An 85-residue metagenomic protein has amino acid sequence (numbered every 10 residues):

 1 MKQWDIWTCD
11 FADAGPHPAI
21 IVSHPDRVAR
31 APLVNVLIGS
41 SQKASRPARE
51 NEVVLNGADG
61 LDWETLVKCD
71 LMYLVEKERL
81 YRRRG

Functional and structural regions predicted by a protein language model:
M1-G85: Conserved functional hotspots at enzyme active or ligand-binding sites that engage polyanionic ligands
